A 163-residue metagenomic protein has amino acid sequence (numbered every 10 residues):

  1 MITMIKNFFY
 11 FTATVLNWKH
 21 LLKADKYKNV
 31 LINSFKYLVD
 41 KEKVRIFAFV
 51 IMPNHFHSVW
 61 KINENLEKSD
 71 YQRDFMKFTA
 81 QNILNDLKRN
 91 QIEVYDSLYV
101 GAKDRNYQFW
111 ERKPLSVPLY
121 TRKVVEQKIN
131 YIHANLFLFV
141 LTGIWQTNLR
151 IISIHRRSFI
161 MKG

Functional and structural regions predicted by a protein language model:
M1-G163: Short catalytic/metal-binding and nucleic-acid-binding patches
